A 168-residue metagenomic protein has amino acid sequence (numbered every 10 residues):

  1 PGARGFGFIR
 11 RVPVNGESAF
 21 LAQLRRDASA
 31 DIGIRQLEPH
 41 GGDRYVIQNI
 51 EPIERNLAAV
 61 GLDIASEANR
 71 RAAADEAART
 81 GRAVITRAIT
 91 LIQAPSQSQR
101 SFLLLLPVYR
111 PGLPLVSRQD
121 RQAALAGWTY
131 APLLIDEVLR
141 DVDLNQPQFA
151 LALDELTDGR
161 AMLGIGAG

Functional and structural regions predicted by a protein language model:
P1-G168: Intrinsically disordered, low-complexity polar/acidic regions
